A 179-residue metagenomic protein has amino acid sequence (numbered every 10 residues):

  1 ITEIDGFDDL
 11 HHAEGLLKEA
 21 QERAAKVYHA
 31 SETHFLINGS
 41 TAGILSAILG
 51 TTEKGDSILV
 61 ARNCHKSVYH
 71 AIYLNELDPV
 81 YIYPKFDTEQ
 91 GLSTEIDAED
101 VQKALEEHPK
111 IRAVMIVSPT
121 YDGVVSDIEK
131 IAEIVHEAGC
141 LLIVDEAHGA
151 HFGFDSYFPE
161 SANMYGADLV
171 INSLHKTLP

Functional and structural regions predicted by a protein language model:
I1-T2, K103: Solvent-exposed, charged interface segments at domain starts and junctions
T2-A42: Conserved N-terminal alpha-helix of the aminotransferase class I/II PLP-enzyme fold
V27-A30, S40-P179: Conserved PLP-enzyme active-site core in the AAT-like
